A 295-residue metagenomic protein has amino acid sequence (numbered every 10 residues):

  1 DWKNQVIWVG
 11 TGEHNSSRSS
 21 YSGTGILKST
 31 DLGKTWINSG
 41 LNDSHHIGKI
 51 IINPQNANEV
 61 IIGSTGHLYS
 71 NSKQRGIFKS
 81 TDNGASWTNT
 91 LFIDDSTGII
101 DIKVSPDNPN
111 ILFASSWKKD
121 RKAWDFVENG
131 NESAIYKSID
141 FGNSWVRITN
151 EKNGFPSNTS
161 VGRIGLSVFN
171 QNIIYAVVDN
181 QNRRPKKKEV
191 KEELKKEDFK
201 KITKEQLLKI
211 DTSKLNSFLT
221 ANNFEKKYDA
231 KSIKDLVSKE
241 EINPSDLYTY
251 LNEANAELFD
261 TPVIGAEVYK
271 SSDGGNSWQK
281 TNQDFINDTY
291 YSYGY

Functional and structural regions predicted by a protein language model:
D1-Y295: Beta-propeller blade termini and top-face loops
